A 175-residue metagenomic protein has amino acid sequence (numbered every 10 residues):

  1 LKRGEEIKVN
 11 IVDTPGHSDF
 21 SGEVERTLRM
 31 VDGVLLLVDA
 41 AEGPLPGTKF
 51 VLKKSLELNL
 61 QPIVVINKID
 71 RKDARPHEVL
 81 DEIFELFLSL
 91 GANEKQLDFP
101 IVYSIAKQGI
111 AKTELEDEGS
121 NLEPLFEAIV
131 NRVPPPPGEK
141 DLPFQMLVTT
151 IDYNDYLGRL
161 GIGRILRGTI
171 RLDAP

Functional and structural regions predicted by a protein language model:
L1-P175: Structural and coupling elements of P-loop NTPases
